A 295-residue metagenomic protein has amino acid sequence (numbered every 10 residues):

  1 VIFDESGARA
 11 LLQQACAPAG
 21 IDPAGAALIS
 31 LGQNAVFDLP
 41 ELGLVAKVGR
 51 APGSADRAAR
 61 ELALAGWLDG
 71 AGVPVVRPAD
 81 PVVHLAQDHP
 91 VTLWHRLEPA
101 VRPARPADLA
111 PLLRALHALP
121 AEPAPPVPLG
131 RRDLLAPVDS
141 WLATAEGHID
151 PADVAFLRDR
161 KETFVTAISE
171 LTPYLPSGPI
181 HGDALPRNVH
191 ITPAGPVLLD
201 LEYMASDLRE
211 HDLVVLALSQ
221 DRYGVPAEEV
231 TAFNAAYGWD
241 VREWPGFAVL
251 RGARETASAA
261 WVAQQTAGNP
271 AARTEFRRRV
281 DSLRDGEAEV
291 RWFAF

Functional and structural regions predicted by a protein language model:
V1-V76, P193-G195, A294: Conserved NTP-binding catalytic cores of kinases and kinase-like/nucleotidyltransferase enzymes across multiple kinase
R9, K47-Q87, P99-A118, G224: A conserved alpha-helical element in kinase catalytic cores
Q33-E41, V45-A46, V165-L213: Active-site acidic catalytic loop and adjacent metal/ATP-binding pocket of ATP-dependent phosphoryl transfer enzymes
A63-L68, R209, A217-L218: Short, conserved beta-strand/beta-arch hydrophobic-aromatic motifs that form part of recognition grooves or interface
A86-W94: A conserved loop-to-beta-strand element in the N-lobe of protein kinase catalytic cores that borders the ATP-binding
A100-A155, L175-S177: A cross-family kinase active-site recognition segment
S140-H148, E228, A260-F295: ATP/Mg2+ or Mg2+-diphosphate-binding catalytic cores that bind nucleotide phosphates or diphosphates via glycine-rich
E210-R242, A253-G268: Active-site activation/catalytic loop segments of kinase-like enzymes and analogous catalytic loops in related
